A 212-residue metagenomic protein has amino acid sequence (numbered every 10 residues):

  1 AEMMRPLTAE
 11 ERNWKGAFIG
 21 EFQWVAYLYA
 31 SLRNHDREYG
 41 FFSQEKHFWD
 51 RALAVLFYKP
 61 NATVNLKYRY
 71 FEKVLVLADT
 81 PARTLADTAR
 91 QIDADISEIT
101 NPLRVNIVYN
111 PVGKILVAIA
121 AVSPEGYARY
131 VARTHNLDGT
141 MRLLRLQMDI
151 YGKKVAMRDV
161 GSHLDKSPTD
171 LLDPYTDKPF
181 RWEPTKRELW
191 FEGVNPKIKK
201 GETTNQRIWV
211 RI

Functional and structural regions predicted by a protein language model:
A1-I212: Short acidic linear motifs
